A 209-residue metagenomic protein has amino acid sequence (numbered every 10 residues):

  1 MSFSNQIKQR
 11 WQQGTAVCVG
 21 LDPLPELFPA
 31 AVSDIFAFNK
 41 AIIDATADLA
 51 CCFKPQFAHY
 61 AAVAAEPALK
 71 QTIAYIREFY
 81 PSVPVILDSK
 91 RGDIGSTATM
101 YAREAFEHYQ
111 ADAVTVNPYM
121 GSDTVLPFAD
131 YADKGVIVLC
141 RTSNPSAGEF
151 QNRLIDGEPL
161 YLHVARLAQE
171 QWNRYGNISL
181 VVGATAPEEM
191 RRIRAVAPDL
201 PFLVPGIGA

Functional and structural regions predicted by a protein language model:
M1-P84, N177: Conserved N-terminal beta1-alpha1 strand-loop-helix module at the mouth
K8-Q12, I73-Y80, A129-D130, Q169-N173 (+1 more regions): Surface-exposed amphipathic alpha-helices with a cationic face
V19, F53, D88, V114 (+2 more regions): Conserved, mostly hydrophobic/aromatic
P25, D93-V181, D199: Conserved anion-binding
F38-I42, A68-T72, Y101, A105 (+3 more regions): A general structural detector for well-ordered alpha-helical segments in enzyme core domains, enriched
Y80-K90, Y175-S179, P198-V204: Short beta-strand/loop segments at the ligand-binding rim of alpha/beta enzyme cores
A184-A209: A C-terminal functional module that forms or caps the active site or interfaces directly with catalytic machinery
